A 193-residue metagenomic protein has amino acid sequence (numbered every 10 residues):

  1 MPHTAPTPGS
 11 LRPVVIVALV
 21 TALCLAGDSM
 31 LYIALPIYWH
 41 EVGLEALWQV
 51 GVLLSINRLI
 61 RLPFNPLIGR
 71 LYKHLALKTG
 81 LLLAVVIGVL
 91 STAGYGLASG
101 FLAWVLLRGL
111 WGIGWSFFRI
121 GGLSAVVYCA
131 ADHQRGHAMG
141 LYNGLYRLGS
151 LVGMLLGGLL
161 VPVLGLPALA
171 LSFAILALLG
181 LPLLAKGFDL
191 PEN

Functional and structural regions predicted by a protein language model:
L11-G51, S55: Helix-loop boundary and gating motifs at the non-cytosolic
V17, L102-R108: Short hydrophobic/alpha-helical segments at membrane-entry points of transmembrane helices in Major Facilitator
L44, A76, L97-S99: Helix-breaking motifs and short loop linkers at transmembrane-helix boundaries and internal kinks in secondary membrane
R58-P66, S150-L151: Residue-level signature of mid-helix packing/kink "hotspots" within the transmembrane helices of 12-pass Major
F64-A76, V161: Helix-to-loop junctions at the C-terminal end of transmembrane segments in multipass secondary transporters
T79-A93: Structural signature of the two symmetry-related core transmembrane helices
G109-Y146: Cytoplasmic helix-loop-helix junction between adjacent transmembrane helices in 12-TM secondary transporters
L169-A185: Symmetry-related core transmembrane helices of the 12-TM Major Facilitator Superfamily/SLC fold
